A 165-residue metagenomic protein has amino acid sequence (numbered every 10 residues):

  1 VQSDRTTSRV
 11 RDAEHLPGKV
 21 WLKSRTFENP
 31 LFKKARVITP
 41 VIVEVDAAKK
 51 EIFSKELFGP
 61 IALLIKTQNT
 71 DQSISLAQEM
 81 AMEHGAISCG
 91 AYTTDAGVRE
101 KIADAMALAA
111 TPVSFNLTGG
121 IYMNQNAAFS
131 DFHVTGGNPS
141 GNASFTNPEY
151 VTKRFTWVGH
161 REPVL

Functional and structural regions predicted by a protein language model:
Q2-R25, P30-I42, M80-L165: C-terminal segments
P17-G18, V41, A47-K49, A62: Conserved C-terminal alpha-helix-loop-beta "cap" of PLP-dependent enzymes that closes/shapes the active-site mouth
E44, F58-N69, S88-T93: Short, well-ordered beta-strand elements within core beta-sheets of diverse protein domains
A47-F53, A77: Short beta-strand/turn micro-motifs at beta-sheet edges
I52-F58, A81-H84: Short, flexible turn/loop "capping" segments at secondary-structure junctions
N69-I74, A96: Residues at or immediately preceding the N-termini of alpha-helices
